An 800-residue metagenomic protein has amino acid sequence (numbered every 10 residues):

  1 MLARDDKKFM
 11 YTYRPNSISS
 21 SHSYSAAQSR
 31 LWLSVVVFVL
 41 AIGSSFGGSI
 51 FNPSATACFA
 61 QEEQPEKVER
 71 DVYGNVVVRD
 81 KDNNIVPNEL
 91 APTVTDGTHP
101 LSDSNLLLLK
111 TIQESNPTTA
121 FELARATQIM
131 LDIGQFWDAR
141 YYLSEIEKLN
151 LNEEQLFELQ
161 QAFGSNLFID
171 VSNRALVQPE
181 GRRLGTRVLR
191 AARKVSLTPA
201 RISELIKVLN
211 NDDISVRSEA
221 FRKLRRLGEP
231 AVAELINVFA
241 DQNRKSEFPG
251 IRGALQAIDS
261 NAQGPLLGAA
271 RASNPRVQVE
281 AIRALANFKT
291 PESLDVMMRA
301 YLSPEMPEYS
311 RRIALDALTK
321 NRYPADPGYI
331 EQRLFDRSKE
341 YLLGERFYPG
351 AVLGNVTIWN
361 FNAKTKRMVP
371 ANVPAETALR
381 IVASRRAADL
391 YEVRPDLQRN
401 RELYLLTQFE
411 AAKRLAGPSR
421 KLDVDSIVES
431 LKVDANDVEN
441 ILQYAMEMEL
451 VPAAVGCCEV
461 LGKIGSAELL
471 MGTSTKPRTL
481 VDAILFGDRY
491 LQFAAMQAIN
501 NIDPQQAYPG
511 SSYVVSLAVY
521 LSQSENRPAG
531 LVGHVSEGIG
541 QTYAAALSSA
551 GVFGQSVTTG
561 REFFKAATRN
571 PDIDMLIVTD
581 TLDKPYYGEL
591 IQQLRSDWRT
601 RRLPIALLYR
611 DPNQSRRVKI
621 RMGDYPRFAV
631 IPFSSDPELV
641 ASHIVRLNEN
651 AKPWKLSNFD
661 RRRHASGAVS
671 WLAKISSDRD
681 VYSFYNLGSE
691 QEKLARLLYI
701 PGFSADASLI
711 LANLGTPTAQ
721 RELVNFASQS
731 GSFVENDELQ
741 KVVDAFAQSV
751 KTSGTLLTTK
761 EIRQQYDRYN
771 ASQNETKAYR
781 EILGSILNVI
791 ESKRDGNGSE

Functional and structural regions predicted by a protein language model:
Q113, R125-D132, Y141-I146, E158-A162 (+23 more regions): Structural detector for internal amphipathic alpha-helices that build alpha-solenoid repeat scaffolds
Q155-N166, R337-R386, A411-E439, M471-R478 (+1 more regions): Short coil/linker segments at helix-helix boundaries
E204-D212, E234-N243, A254, P265-S273 (+9 more regions): Alpha-solenoid HEAT/Armadillo-like helical repeat scaffolds in large eukaryotic proteins
N526-G538, Y543-S548, L576: Conserved acidic segment of CheY-like receiver
G551-T559: Short hydrophobic/Thr-rich beta-strand motif most characteristic of the beta2 strand and flanking loop of CheY-like
T558-M575: Acidic, metal-coordinating helix/loop segments flanking the phosphotransfer/catalytic sites of two-component signaling
M575-R602, L608-R617: Conserved phosphotransfer microenvironments
L608-E649: Output/docking surface of receiver
